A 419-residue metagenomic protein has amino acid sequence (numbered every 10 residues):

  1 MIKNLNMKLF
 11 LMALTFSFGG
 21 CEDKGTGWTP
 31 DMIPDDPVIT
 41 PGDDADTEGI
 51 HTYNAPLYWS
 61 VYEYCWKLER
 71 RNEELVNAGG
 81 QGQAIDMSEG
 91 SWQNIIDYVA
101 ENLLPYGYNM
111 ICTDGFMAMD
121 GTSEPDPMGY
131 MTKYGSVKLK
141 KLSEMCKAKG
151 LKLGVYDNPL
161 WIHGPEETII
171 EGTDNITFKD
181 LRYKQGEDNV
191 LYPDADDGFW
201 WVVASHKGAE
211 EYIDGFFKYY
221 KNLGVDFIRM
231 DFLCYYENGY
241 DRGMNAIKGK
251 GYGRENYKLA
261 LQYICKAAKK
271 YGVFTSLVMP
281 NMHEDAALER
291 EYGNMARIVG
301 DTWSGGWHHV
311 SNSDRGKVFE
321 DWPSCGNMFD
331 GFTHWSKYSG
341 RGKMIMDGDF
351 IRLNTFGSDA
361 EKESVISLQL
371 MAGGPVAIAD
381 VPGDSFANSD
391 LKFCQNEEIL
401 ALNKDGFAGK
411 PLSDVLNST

Functional and structural regions predicted by a protein language model:
M1-L9: Bacterial N-terminal signal peptides that target proteins for export
S17-G20: C-terminal motif of bacterial Sec signal peptides marking the signal peptidase cleavage site
G25-G154, P159-H163, P375-I378, A401-T419: Conserved structural scaffold segments of CAZyme catalytic domains across common CAZy folds
Y53-S60, E69-V76, L261, C265-T419: Active-site-proximal substrate-binding groove within the catalytic cores of carbohydrate-active enzymes
A84, S88, G253, F356-A360: Generic alpha-helical structural element
M110-D349: Aromatic- and carboxylate-enriched substrate-binding clefts and catalytic-loop regions of carbohydrate-active enzymes
